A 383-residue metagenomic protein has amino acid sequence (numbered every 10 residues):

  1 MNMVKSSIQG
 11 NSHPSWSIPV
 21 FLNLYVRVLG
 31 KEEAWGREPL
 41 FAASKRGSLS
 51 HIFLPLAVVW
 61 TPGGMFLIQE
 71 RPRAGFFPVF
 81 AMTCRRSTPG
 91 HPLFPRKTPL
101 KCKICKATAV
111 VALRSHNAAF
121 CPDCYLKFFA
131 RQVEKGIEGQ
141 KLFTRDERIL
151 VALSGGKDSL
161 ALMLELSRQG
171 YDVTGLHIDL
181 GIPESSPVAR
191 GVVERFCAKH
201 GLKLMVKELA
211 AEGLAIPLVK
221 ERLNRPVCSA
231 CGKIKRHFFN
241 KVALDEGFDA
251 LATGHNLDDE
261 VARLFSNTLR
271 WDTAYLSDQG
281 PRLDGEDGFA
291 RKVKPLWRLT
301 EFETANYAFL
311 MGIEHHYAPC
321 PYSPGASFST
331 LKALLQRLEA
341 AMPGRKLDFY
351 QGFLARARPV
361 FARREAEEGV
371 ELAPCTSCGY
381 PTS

Functional and structural regions predicted by a protein language model:
M1-M3, M65, M82: Methionine residue identity
N2-S7, S12-S17, R27, S44: Low-acidity, Ser/Thr- and Arg-rich intrinsically disordered low-complexity segments
G10, G30, G36, G47 (+3 more regions): Residue-identity detector for glycine
S12, L22-L24, L29, L49 (+3 more regions): Short hydrophobic targeting helices and cationic amphipathic motifs that mediate membrane/organellar targeting
H13, L40-A42, G47-S50, A57 (+2 more regions): Short, low-complexity intrinsically disordered segments enriched in A/P/G/S/L with frequent Arg, especially at protein
F80-D278, R282, E286-F289, R298-M311: ATP-dependent adenylation/nucleotidyltransferase module used to activate substrates
E138, R148, D258-A262, S266-T304 (+1 more regions): Flexible helical/loop "lid" subdomain adjacent to adenine-nucleotide binding pockets
